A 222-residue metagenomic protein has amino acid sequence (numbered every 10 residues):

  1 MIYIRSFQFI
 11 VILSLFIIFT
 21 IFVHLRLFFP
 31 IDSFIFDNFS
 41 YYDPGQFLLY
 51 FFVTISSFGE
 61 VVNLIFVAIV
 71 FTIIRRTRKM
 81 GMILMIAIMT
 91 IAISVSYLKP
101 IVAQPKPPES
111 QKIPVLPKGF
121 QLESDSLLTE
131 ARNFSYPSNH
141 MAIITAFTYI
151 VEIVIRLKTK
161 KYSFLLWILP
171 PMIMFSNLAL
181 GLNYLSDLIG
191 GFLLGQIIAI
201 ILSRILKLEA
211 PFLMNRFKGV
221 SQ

Functional and structural regions predicted by a protein language model:
M1-I65, K99-L128: N-terminal transmembrane-helix/juxtamembrane module of multi-pass inner/ER membrane proteins
Y3, K118-Q222: Membrane-embedded catalytic cores of phosphoryl/pyrophosphoryl-handling enzymes
Q8, I12, V67-I101: Interfacial segments of alpha-helical transmembrane regions
L15, I86, T90, S94 (+3 more regions): Hydrophobic faces of alpha-helical transmembrane segments in multi-pass integral membrane proteins
I17-V23, M89-Y97, I168-G181: Aromatic-anchored segments of alpha-helical transmembrane domains
H24-L27, R75-R76, V102-A103, R156 (+1 more regions): Short helix-capping/hinge motifs at transmembrane helix termini and TM-loop junctions
F47, T77-G81, K158-S163: Membrane-helix interface segments
I65-R75, I144-E152: Hydrophobic, aromatic-rich transmembrane alpha-helices and their immediate juxtamembrane boundary segments
